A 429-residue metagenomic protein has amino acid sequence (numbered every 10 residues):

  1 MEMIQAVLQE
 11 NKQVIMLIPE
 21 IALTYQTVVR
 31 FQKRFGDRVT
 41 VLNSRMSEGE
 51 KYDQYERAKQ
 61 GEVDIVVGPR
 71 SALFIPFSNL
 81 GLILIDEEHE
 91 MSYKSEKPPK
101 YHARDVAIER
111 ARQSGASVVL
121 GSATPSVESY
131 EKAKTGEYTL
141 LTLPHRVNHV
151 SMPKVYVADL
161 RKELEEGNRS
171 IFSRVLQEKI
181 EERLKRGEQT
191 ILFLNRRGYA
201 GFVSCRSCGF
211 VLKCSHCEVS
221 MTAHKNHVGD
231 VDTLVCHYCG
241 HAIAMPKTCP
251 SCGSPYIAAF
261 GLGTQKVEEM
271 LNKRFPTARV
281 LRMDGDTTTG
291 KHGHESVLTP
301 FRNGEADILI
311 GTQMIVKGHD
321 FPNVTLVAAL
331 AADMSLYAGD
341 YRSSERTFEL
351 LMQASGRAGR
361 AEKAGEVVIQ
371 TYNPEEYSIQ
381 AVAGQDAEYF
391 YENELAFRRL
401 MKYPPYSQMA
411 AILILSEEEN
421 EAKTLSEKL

Functional and structural regions predicted by a protein language model:
M1-K423, E427: Inter-lobe coupling/hinge segments of SF2-like helicase ATPases
